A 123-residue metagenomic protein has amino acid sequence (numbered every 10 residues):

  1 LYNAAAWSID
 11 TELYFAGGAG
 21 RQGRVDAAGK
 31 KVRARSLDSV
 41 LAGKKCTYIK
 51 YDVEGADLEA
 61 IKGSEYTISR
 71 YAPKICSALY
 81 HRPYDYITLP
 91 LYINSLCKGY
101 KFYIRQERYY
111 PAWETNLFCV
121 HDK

Functional and structural regions predicted by a protein language model:
L1-K123: Phosphate/nucleotide-binding beta-alpha loop and adjacent structural elements of enzyme active sites
